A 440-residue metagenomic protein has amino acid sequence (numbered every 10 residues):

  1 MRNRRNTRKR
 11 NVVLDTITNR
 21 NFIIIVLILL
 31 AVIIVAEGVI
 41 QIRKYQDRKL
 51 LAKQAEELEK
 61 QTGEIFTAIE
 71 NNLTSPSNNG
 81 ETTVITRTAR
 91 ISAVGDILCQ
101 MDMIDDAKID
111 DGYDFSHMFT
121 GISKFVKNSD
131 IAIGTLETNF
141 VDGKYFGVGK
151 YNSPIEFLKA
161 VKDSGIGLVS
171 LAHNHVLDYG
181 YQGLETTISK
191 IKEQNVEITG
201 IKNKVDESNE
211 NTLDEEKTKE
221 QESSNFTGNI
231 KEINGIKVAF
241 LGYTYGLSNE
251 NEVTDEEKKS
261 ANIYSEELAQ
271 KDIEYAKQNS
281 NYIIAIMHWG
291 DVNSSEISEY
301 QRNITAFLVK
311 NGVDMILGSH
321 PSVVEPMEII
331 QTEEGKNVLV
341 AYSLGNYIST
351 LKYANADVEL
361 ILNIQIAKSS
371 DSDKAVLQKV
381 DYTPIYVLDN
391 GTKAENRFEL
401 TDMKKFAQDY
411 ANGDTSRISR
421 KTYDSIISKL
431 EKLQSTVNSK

Functional and structural regions predicted by a protein language model:
M1-I17: Juxtamembrane low-complexity tails/linkers enriched in Ser/Thr-Pro and polybasic
R2-N6, N21-K440: Acidic, metal/ion-coordinating pockets
